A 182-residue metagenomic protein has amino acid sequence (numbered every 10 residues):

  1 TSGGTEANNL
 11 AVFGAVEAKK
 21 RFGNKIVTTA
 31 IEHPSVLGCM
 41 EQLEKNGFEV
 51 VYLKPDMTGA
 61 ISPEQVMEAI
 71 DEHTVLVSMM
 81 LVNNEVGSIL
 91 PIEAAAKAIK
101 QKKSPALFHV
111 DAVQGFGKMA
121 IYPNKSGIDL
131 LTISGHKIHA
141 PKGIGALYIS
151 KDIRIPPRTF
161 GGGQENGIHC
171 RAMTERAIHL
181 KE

Functional and structural regions predicted by a protein language model:
T1-E182: Pyridoxal 5′-phosphate
